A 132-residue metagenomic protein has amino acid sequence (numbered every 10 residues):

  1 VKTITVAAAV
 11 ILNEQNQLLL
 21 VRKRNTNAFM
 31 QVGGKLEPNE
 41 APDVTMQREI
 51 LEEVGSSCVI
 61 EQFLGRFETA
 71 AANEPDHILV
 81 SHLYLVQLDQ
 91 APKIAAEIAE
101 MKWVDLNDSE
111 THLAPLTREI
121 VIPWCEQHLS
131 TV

Functional and structural regions predicted by a protein language model:
V1-L18, K35: Conserved N-terminal beta-strand and adjoining loop/helix that marks the start of the Nudix/MutT-like hydrolase domain
T5, G55-A91: Active-site segment of metal-dependent pyrophosphate-handling enzymes, primarily the Nudix hydrolase catalytic core
N13-N16, R24, Q87-A91, L106-D108: Short loop segments at secondary-structure junctions
T26-A28, E100-M101: Short, surface-exposed beta-strand-loop junctions and turns on beta-sheet-rich folds
F29-G33, D105-L106: A short, polar/proline- and glycine-enriched secondary-structure boundary/capping micro-motif
Q31-L64: The catalytic Nudix box helix
L83-L85, K93-E126: NUDIX/MutT-family hydrolases
